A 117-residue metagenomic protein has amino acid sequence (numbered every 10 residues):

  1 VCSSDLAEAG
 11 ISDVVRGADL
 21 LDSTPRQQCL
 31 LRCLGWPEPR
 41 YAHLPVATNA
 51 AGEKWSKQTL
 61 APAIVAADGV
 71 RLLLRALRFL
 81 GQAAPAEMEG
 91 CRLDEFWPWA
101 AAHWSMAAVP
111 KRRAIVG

Functional and structural regions predicted by a protein language model:
V1-S3: Short, small-residue-biased leader/transition segments that mark boundaries at the very start of proteins
L6: A contiguous, basic/glycine-rich beta-loop/short-helix subdomain that forms a polymer-engagement track
G10-G17: A short, conserved beta-strand element enriched in hydrophobic/aromatic residues
A18-S23, Q28, R32-G117: Catalytic adenosine-cofactor/nucleotide-binding cores of aminoacyl-tRNA synthetases and other
